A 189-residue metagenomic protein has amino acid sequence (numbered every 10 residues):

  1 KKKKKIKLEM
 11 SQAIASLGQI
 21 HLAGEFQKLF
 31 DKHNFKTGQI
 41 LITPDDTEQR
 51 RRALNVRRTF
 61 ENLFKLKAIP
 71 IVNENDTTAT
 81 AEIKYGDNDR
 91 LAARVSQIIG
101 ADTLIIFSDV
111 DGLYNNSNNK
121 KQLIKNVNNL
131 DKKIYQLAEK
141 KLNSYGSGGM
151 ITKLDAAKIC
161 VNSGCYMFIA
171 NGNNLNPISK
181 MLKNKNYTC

Functional and structural regions predicted by a protein language model:
K1-C189: C-terminal catalytic "cap/lid" subdomain
